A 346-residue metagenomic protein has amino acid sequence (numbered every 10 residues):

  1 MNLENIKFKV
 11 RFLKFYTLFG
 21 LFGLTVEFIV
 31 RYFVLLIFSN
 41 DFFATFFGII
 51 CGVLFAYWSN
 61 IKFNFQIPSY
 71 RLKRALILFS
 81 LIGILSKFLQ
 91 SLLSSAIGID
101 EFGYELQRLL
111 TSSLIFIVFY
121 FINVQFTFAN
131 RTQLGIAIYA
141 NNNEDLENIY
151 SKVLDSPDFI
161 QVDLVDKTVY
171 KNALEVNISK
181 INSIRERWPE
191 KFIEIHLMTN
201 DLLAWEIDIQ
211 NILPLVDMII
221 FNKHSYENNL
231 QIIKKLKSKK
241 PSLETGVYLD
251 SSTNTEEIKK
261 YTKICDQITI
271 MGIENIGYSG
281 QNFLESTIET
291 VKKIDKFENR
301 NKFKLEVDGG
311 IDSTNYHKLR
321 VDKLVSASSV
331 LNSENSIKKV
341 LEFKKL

Functional and structural regions predicted by a protein language model:
M1-K9: Short, Lys/Arg-rich, polar N-terminal cytosolic tail immediately upstream of the first transmembrane signal-anchor
T132-I138, I160-V162, K191-L197, D217-F221 (+4 more regions): Hydrophobic faces of well-ordered beta-strands that scaffold small-molecule active sites in alpha/beta enzyme cores
N148-K152, D201-L213, S252-K263, G309-L324: Catalytic cores of alpha/beta
Q161-I178, G272-G280: Glycine-rich, proline-tolerant flexible connector loops at the mouths of alpha/beta enzymes
A173-N229: Glycine/small-residue-rich loop that forms an oxyanion/phosphate-binding "nest" at active or ligand-binding sites
L174-I195, K239, G246, S286-L305 (+2 more regions): Alpha-helix-loop-beta-strand connector modules within alpha/beta enzyme cores
I219, K223-S225, I270-S279, V321-L341: Glycine-rich phosphate-binding active-site loops on the catalytic face of alpha/beta enzymes
Y248-T290: Histidine/lysine/aspartate-rich catalytic loop segments that bind and position anionic ligands
